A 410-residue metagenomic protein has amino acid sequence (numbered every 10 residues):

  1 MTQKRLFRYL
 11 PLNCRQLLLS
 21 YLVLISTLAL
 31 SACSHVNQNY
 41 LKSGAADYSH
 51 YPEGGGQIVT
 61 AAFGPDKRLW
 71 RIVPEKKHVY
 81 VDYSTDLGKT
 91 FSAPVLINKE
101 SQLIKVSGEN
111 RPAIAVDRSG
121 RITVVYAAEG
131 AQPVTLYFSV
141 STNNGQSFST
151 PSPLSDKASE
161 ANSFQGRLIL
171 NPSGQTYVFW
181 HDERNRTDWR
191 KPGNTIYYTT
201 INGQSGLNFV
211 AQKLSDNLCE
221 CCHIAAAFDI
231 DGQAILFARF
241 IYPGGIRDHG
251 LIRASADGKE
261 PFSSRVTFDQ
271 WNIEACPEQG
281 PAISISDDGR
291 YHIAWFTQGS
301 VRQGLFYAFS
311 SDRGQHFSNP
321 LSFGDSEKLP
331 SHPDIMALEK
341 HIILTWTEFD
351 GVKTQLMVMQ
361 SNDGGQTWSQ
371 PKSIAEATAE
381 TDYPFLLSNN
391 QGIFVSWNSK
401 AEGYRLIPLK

Functional and structural regions predicted by a protein language model:
M1, R8-Y9, I104, C221: Helix-centric, low-specificity signal for extended rod-like, repetitive segments
Q3-L22: Bacterial N-terminal signal peptides that target proteins for export
S20-S31: Bacterial N-terminal signal peptides
S34-K410: Extracellular, repeat-based ectodomains that mediate carbohydrate processing or recognition
